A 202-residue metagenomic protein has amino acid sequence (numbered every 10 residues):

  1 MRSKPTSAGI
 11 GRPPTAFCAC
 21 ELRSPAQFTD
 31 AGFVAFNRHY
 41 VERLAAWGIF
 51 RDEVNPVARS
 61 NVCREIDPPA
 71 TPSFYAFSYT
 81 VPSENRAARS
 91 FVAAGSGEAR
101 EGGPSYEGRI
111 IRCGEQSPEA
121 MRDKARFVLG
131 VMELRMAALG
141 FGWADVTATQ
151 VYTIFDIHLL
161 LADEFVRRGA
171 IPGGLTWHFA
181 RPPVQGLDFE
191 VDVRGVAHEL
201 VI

Functional and structural regions predicted by a protein language model:
M1-R2, V196: Hydrophobic, proline/glycine-rich low-complexity stretches
R2-S7, G11-T15, C20, T29-N37 (+1 more regions): Short, well-ordered alpha-helical segments
Q27-A35, Y152-G169: Short glycine/threonine-rich loop-to-helix capping motif typified by GTGT followed within a few residues by an Asp-Pro
V34-G97: Aromatic/basic-lined ligand-recognition segments that form π-stacking hydrophobic pockets flanked by Lys/Arg to engage
S60-R86, P172-I202: C-terminal edge-of-domain segments
E101-P118: A solvent-exposed, charged loop/short amphipathic helix patch at secondary-structure junctions
A144-Y152: Beta-strand segments within the central parallel beta-sheet cores of soluble alpha/beta enzyme folds
